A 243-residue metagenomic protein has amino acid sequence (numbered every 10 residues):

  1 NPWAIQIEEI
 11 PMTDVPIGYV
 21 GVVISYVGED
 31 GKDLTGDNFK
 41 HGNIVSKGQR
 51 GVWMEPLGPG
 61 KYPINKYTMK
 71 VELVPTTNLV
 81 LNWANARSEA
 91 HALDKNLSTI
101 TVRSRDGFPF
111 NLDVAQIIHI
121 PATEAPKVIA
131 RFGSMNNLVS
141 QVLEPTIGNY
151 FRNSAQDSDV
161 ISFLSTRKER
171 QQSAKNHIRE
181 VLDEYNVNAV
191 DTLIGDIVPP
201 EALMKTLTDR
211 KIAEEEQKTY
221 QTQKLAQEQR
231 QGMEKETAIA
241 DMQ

Functional and structural regions predicted by a protein language model:
N1-Q217, E228: N-terminal hydrophobic membrane-entry segments
I212, E216-T219, Q223-Q243: Extended, low-complexity, charged alpha-helical tracts that assemble into coiled-coils or amphipathic helices used
